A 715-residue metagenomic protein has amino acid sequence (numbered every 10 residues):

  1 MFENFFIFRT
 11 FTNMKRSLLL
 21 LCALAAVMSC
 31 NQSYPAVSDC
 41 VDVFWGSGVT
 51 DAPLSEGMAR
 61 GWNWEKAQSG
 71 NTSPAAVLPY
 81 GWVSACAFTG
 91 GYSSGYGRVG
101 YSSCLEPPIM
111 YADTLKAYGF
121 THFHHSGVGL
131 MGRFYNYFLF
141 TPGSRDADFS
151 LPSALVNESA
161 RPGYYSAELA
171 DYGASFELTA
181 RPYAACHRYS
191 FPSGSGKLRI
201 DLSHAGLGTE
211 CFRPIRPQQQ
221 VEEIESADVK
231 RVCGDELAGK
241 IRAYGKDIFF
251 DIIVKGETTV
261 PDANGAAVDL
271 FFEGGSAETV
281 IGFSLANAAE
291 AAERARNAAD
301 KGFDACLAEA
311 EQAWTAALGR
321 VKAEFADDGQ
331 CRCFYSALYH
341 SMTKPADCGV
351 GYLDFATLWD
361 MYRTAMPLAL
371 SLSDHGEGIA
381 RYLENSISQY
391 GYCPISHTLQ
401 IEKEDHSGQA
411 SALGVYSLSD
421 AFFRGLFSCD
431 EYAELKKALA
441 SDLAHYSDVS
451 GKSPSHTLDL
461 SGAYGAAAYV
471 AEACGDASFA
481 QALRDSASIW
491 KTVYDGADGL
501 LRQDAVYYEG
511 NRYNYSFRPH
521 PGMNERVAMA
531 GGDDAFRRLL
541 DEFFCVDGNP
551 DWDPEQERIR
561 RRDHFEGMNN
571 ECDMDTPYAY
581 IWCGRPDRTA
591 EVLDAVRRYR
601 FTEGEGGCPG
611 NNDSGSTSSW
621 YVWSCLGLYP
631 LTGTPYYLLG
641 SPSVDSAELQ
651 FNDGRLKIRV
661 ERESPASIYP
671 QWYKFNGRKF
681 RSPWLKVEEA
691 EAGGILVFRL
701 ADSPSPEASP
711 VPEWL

Functional and structural regions predicted by a protein language model:
F2-E3, R9-S17: Positively charged n-region of N-terminal signal peptides that target proteins for export
S17-A26: Sec-dependent N-terminal signal peptides
A25-P35: Bacterial Sec-dependent signal peptides at the C-terminal "C-region" and cleavage site
S33-Y416, D420-L458, A471-T492, D498-N514 (+6 more regions): Accessory carbohydrate-recognition regions in carbohydrate-active enzymes
A463: ATP-dependent phospho-/nucleotidyl transfer catalytic cores
A647-F651: Short conserved beta-strand and strand-loop elements enriched in small hydrophobics with frequent Asp/Gly
N652, F675-R678: Short strand-turn-strand beta-turns centered on an Asx-Gly dipeptide
